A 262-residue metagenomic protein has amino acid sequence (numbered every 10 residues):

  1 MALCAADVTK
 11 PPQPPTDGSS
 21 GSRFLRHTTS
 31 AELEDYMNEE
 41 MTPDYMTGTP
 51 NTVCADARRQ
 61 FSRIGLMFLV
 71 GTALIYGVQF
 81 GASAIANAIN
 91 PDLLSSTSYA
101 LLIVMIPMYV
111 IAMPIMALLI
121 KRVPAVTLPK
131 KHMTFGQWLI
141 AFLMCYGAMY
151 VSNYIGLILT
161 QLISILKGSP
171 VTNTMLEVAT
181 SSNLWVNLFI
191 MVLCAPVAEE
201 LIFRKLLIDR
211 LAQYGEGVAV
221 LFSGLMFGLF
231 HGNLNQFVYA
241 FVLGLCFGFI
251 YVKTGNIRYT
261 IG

Functional and structural regions predicted by a protein language model:
A2-V8, P12-L139: N-terminal, membrane-interfacial amphipathic/helix-forming hydrophobic leader that caps and precedes the first
I64, W138, A219-V220, F237 (+1 more regions): Alpha-helical transmembrane segments and their helix-entry boundary regions
I75-M108, N153-N183, N235: Membrane-helix interface segments in multi-pass membrane proteins
Y76-G81, L229, F237-G262: Functionally important transmembrane alpha-helices
I106-I111, W185, F189, V238-L245: Membrane-embedded alpha-helical segments of multi-pass membrane proteins, especially the transmembrane helices
V126, K130-A195, L201, D209: Juxtamembrane helix-loop-helix connectors linking adjacent transmembrane helices in multi-pass membrane enzymes
F142, L188-F189, L193, V197 (+5 more regions): Residue-level signature of the transmembrane alpha-helical core of multi-pass small-molecule transporters
A198-F222, F249-Y259: Membrane-interface helix/loop boundary segments of multi-pass membrane proteins
